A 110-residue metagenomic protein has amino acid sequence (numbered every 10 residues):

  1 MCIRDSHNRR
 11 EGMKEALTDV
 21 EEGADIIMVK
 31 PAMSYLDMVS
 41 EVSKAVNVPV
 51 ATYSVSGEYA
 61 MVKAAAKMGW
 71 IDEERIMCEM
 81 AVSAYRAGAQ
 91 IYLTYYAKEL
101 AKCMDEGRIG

Functional and structural regions predicted by a protein language model:
M1-D5: Conserved small/polar residues in nucleotide/adenosyl-binding loops
H7-M28, K98-G107: Active-site/ligand-binding-proximal alpha/beta "capping" segment
M13-A16, V39, A81: Generic hydrophobic/aromatic pocket-lining and core-packing "Φ" positions
D19, V42, A84: Conserved, mostly hydrophobic/aromatic
E22-D25, A45-V50, G88-A89: Glycine-enriched alpha-helix->loop->beta-strand junction motifs that scaffold or abut catalytic
I27-V29, V50-Y53, Y92-T94: Hydrophobic faces of well-ordered beta-strands that scaffold small-molecule active sites in alpha/beta enzyme cores
Y35-K63, I109-G110: Alpha-helix-loop-beta-strand connector modules within alpha/beta enzyme cores
K67-L93: Internal helix-turn-beta structural module
